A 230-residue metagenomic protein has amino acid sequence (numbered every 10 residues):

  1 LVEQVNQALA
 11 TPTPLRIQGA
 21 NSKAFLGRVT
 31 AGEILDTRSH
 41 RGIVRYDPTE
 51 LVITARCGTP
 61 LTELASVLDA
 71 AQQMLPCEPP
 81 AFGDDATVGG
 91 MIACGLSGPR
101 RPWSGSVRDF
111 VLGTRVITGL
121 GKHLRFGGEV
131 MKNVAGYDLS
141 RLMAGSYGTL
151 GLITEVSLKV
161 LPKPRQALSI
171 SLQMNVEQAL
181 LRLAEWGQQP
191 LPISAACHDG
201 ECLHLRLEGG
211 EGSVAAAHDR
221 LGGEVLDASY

Functional and structural regions predicted by a protein language model:
L1-I17, T37-D84, I92, L96-E129 (+1 more regions): N-terminal glycine-rich flavin-associated loop
N21: Short, basic/aromatic recognition patches that contact phosphate-bearing ligands
A24-V29: Short glycine-biased active-site loop of nucleotidyltransferases that positions the nucleotide triphosphate and helps
A31-L35: Short, well-ordered secondary-structure micro-motifs within conserved domains or adaptor modules
A93, L112-Y230: C-terminal substrate-binding/cap subdomain adjacent to the FAD-binding core in PCMH-type and related FAD-linked
